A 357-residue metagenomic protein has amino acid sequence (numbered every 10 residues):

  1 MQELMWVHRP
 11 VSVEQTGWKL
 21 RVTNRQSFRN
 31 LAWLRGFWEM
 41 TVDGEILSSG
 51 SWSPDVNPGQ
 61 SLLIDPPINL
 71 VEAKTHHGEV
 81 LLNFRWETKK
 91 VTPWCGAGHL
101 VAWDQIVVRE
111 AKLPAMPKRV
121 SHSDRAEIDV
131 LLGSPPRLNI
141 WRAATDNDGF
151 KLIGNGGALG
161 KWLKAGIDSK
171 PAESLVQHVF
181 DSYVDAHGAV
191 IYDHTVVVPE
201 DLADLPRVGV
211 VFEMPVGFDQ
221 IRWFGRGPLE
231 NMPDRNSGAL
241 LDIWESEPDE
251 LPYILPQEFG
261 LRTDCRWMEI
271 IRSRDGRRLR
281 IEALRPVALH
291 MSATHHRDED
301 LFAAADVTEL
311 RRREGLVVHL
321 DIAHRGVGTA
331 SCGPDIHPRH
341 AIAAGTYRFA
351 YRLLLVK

Functional and structural regions predicted by a protein language model:
M1-R125: Carbohydrate-binding surfaces of carbohydrate-active enzymes
P67-G78, T92, I106-K357: Beta-strand/loop-rich accessory regions of lumenal/periplasmic or secreted enzymes, predominantly carbohydrate-active
